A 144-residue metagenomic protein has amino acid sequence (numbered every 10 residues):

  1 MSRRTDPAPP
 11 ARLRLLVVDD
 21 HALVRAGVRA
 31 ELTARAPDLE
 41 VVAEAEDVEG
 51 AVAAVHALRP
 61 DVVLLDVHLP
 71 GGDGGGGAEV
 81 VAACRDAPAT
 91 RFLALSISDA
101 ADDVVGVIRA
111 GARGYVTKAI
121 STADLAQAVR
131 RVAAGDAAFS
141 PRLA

Functional and structural regions predicted by a protein language model:
A11-V24, V28-L32: Conserved acidic segment of CheY-like receiver
E44, V63, F92, Y115-V116: Two-component signal transduction core modules
E44-V62: Acidic, metal-coordinating helix/loop segments flanking the phosphotransfer/catalytic sites of two-component signaling
A53, G74-A89: Short amphipathic alpha-helix used as the core "switch/output" element in two-component signaling
D61, H68-G71: The short loop immediately C-terminal to the conserved phospho-acceptor aspartate in CheY-like receiver
D66-H68, S96: Active-site residues of response regulator receiver
A89-D99: A short, hydrophobic beta-strand element within the central beta-sheet of small alpha/beta folds
D102-R109, R113-A144: Short, flexible helix-to-coil linker/hinge segments that flank and couple to helix-turn-helix
